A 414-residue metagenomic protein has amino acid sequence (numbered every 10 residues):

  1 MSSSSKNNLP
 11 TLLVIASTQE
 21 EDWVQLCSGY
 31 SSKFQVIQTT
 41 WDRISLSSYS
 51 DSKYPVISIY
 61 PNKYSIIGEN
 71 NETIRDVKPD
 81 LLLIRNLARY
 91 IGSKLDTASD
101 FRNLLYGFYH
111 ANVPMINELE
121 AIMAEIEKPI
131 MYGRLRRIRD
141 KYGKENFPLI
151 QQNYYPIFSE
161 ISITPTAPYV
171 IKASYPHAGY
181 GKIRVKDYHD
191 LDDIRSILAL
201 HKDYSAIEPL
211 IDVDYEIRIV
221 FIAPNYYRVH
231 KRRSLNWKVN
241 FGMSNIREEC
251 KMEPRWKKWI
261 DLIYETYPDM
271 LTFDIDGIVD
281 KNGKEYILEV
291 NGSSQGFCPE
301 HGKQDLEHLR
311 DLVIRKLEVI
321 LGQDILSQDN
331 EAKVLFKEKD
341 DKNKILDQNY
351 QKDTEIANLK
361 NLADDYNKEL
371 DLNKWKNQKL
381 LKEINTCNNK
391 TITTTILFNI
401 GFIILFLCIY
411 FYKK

Functional and structural regions predicted by a protein language model:
M1-P114, A121-I126, I345: ATP-binding N-terminal substructure of ATP-dependent carboxylate-amine bond-forming enzymes
M1-V14, N86, D100-L105, Y109-E216 (+5 more regions): Active-site nucleotide/adenylate-binding loops and adjacent lid/helix of ATP-dependent enzymes
A167-Y169, G181-K182, Y215-H230, Y286 (+1 more regions): Conserved active-site beta-strand-loop modules that form the wall/rim of enzyme catalytic pockets and either contain
V170-K172, I219-F221, G283-C298: A short beta-strand motif that forms the metal-chelation/ATP-contact edge of phosphoryl-transfer active sites
L200-Y204, P209, F221, S234-I287 (+2 more regions): A long amphipathic alpha-helix within ATP-dependent nucleotide-binding catalytic cores
C387-T391: C-terminal GPI-anchoring signal of eukaryotic secretory precursors
T394-K413: Terminal signal-anchor or tail-anchor transmembrane helices that tether membrane-associated enzymes to cellular
